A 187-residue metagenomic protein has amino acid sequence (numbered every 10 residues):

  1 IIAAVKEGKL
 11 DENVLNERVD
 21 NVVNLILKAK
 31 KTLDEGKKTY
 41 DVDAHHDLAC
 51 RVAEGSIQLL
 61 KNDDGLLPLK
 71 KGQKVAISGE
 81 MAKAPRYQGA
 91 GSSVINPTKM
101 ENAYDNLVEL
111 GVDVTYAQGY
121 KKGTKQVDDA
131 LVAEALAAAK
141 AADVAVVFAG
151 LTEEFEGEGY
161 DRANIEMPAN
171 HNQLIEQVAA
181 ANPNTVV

Functional and structural regions predicted by a protein language model:
I1-T32: Long, well-ordered, tryptophan-enriched scaffold segments
I2-K9, T39, D43, D47-V187: C-terminal non-catalytic regions of proteins with extracellular/luminal or membrane-system context
